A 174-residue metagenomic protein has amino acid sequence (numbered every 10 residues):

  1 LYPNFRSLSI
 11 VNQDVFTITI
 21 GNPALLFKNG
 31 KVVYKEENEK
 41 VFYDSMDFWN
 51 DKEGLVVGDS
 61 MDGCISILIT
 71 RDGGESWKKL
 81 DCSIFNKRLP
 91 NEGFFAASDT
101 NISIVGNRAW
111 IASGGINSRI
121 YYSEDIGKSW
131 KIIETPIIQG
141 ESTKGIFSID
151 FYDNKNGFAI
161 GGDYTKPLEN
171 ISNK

Functional and structural regions predicted by a protein language model:
L1-K174: Residue-level hotspots at or immediately adjacent to binding/recognition sites across diverse folds
